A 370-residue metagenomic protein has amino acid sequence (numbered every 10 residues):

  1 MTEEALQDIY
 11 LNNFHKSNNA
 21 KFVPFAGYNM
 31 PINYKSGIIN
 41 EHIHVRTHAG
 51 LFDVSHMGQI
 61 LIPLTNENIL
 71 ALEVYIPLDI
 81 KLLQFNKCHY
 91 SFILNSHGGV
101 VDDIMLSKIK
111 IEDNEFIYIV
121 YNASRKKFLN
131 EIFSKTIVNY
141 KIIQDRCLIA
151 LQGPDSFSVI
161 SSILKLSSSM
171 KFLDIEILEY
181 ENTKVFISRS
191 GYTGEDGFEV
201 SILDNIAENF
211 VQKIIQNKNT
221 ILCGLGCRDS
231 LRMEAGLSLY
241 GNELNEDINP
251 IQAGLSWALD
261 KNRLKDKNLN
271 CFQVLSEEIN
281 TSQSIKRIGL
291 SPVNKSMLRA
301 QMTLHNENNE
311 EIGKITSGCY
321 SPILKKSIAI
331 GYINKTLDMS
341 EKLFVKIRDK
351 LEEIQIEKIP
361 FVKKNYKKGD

Functional and structural regions predicted by a protein language model:
M1-A20, P24, M30, K108-D370: Conserved, structured C-terminal
M1-I93, G99, L225: Acidic, proline/glycine-enriched N-terminal capping motif
E41, D53, D79, D102-D103 (+4 more regions): Acidic side chains
F85-H97, I143-I149, E176: Short, glycine/charge-rich beta-strand/loop segments that flank catalytic centers and engage negatively charged groups
L94-K108: Cytochrome P450
